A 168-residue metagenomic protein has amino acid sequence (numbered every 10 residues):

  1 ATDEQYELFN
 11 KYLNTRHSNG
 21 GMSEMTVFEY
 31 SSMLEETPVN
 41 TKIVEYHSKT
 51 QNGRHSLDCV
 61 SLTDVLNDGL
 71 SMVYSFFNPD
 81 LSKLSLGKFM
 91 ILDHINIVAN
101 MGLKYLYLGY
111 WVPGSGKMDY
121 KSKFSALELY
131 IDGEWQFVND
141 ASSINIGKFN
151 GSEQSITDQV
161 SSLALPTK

Functional and structural regions predicted by a protein language model:
A1-K83: A conserved beta-strand-loop-helix scaffold within acyl/acetyltransferase catalytic domains
Y12, T26-F28, M90, G102-L103 (+1 more regions): Generic, low-specificity signal for short hydrophobic/alpha-helical stretches with a mild N-terminal bias, encompassing
E24, G69-M72, F76, A99 (+3 more regions): A generic structural signal for ordered alpha-helices
E45-Y130: Aromatic (often tryptophan-rich) hydrophobic motifs at membrane interfaces
Y105-K168: Terminal substrate-recognition subdomain of acyl/acetyltransferases
